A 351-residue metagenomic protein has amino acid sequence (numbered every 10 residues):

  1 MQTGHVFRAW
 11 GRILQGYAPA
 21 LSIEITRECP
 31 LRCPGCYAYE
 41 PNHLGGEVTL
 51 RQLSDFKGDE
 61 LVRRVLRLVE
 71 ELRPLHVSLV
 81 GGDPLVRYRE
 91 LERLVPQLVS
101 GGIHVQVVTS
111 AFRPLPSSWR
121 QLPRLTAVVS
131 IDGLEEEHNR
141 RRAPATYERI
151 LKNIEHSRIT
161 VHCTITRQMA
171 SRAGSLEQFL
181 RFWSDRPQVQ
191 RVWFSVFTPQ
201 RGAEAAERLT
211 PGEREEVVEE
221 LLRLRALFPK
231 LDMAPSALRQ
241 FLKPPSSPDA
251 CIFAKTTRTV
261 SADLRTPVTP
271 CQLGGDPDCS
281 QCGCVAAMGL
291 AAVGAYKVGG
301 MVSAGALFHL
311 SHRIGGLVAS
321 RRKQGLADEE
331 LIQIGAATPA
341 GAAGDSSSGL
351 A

Functional and structural regions predicted by a protein language model:
M1-A18, D249-P267: Short, charged low-complexity linear segments at domain edges
M1-S118, L310-S311: Conserved alpha-helical substructure of the radical SAM core
Y17-P19, P248, V260-A351: Flexible mid-to-C-terminal extensions adjoining Fe-S/redox cofactors in radical SAM and related proteins
S22, T26-C29, P244, Q272-G275: Residue-level signal for mature regions of secreted extracellular proteins and peptides
E28-E40, F253, P277-A286: Local cysteine-cluster metal-coordination motifs and their immediate loop/turn environment, predominantly Fe-S cluster
E40, G81, I131, V196 (+1 more regions): Residues that line or immediately flank small-molecule/substrate-binding pockets and catalytic motifs
T49, G101, R124-T259, G274 (+1 more regions): Radical SAM enzyme [4Fe-4S]-AdoMet core and its adjacent flexible, acidic and glycine-rich loops/tails across
